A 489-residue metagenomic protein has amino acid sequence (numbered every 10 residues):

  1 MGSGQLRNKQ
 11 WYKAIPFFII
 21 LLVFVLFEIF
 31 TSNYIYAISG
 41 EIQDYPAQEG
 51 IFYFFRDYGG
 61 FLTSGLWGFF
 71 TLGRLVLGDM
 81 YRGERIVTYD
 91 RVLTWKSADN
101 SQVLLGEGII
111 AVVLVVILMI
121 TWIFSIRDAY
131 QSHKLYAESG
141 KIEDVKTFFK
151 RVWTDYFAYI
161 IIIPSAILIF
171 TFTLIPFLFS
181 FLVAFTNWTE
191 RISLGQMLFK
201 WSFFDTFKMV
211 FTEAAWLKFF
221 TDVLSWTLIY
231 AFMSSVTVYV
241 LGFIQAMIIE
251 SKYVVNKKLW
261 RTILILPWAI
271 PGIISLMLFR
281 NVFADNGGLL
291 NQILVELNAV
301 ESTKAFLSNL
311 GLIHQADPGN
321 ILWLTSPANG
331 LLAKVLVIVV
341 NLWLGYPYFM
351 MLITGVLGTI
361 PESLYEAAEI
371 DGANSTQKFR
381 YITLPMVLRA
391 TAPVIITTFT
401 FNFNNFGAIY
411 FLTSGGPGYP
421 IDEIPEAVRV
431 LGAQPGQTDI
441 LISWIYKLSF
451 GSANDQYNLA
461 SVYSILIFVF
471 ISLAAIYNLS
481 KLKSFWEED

Functional and structural regions predicted by a protein language model:
M1-G4, G60, S64, T71 (+10 more regions): Short hydrophobic helices that act as membrane-entry/anchoring signals
S3, V23-L26, I465: Extended, non-globular or repeat-rich regions with surface exposure
S3-K13, K146, G242-Q245: Membrane-interface extramembranous regions at the lipid-water interface
L6-I19, Y156, F232, T391: Membrane-interface helix starts
R7, A14, A98-A111, V115 (+7 more regions): Membrane-water interface of alpha-helical transmembrane segments
Y12-F149: Transmembrane helix recognition focused on a "late"/terminal membrane span
N33-A37, I126-S132, F157-D489: A structural signal for multi-pass alpha-helical bundles of membrane permease subunits that mediate small-molecule
